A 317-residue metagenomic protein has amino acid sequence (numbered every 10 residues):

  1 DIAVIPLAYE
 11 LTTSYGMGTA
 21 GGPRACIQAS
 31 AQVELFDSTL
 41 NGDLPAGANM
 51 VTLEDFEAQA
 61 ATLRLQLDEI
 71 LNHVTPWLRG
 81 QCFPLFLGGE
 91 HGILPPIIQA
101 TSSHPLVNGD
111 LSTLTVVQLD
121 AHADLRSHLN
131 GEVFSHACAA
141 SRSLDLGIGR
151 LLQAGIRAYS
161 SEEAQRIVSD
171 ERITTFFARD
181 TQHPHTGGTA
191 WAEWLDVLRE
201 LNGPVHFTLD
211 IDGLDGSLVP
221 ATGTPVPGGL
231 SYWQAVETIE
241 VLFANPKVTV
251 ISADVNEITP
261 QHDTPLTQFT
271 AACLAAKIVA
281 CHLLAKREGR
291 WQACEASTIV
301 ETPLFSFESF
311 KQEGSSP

Functional and structural regions predicted by a protein language model:
D1-E313, P317: Conserved alpha-helical scaffold segments that buttress catalytic/binding sites
